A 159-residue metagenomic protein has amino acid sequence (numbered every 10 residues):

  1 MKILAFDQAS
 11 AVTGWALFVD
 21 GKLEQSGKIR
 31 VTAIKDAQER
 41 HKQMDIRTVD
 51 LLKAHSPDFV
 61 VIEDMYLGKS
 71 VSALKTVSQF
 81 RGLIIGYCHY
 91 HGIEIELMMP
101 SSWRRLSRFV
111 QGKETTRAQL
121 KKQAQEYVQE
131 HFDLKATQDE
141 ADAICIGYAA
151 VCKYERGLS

Functional and structural regions predicted by a protein language model:
M1-S159: Phosphate- and other anionic-substrate recognition elements at nucleic-acid/protein interfaces
